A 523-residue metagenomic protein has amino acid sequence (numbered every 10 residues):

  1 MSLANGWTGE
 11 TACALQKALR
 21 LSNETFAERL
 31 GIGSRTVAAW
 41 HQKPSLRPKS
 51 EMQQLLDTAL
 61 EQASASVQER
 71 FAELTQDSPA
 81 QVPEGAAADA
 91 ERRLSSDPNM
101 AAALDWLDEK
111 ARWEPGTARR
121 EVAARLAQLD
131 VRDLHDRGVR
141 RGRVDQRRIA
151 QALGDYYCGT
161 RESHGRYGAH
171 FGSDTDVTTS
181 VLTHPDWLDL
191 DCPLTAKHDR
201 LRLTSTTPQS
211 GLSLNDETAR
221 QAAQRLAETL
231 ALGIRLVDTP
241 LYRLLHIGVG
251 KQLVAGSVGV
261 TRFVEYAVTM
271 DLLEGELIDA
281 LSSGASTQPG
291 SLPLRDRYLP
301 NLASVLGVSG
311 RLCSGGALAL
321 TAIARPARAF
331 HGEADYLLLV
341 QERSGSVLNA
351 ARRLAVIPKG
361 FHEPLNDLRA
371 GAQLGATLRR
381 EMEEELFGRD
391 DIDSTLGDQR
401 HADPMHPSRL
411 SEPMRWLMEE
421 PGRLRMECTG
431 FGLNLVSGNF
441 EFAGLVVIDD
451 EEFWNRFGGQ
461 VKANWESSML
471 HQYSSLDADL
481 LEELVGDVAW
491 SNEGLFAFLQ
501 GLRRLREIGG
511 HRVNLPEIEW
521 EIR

Functional and structural regions predicted by a protein language model:
M1-L19, Q54-T58, Q76-A86: A short, Lys/Arg-rich alpha-helix, primarily the initiator
A12, N23, S34: Helix-turn-helix DNA-binding elements, focusing on the entry/boundary residues of the two helices that contact DNA
T25-A27: Short alpha-helical "recognition helix" segments of helix-turn-helix
G31-P48: Recognition helix of helix-turn-helix/homeodomain-like DNA-binding domains that insert into the DNA major groove
K49-E69: DNA major-groove recognition helix of helix-turn-helix/homeodomain DNA-binding modules
A86-R352, L481-R523: Alpha-helical and coiled-coil interaction segments, frequently adjacent to or embedded within charge-biased
F330-D398: Conserved Nudix-box catalytic region and its N-terminal flanking loop in Nudix hydrolases and closely related
N439-G444, N455-G509: NUDIX/MutT-family hydrolases
